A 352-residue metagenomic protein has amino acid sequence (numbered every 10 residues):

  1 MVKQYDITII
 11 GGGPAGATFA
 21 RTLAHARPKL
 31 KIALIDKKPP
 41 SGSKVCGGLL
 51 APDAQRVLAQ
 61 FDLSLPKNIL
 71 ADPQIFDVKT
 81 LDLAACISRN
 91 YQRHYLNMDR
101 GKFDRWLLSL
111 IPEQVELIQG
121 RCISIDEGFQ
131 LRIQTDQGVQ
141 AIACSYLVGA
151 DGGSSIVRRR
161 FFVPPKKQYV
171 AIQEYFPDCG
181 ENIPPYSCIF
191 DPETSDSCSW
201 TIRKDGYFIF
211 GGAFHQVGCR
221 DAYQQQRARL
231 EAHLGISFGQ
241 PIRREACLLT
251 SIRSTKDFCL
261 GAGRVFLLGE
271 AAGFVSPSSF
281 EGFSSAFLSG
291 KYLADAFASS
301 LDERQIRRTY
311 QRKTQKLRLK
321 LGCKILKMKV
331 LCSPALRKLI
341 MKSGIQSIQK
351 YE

Functional and structural regions predicted by a protein language model:
V2-G13: Beta1/beta-strand and adjacent pyrophosphate-binding region of the FAD-binding site in flavoprotein oxidoreductases
T8-I10, T22-C46: Glycine-rich FAD pyrophosphate-binding loop
G16-A17: N-terminal Rossmann-fold NAD(P) dinucleotide-binding loop
R56-N68, Q74-Y146, A150-R160, K167-Y169: Conserved N-terminal helical subregion
S154-S187, I242-S251: Central beta-strand plus flanking loop segment that forms part of the substrate or channel wall within the catalytic
C188-R220: Active-site substrate-recognition segment that forms the wall of the catalytic cavity or substrate channel
G218-L293, L301-D302: FAD/FMN-dependent oxidoreductases across multiple families
D295-E352: C-terminal helical "tail/cap" subdomain of flavin- and related membrane-associated enzymes
